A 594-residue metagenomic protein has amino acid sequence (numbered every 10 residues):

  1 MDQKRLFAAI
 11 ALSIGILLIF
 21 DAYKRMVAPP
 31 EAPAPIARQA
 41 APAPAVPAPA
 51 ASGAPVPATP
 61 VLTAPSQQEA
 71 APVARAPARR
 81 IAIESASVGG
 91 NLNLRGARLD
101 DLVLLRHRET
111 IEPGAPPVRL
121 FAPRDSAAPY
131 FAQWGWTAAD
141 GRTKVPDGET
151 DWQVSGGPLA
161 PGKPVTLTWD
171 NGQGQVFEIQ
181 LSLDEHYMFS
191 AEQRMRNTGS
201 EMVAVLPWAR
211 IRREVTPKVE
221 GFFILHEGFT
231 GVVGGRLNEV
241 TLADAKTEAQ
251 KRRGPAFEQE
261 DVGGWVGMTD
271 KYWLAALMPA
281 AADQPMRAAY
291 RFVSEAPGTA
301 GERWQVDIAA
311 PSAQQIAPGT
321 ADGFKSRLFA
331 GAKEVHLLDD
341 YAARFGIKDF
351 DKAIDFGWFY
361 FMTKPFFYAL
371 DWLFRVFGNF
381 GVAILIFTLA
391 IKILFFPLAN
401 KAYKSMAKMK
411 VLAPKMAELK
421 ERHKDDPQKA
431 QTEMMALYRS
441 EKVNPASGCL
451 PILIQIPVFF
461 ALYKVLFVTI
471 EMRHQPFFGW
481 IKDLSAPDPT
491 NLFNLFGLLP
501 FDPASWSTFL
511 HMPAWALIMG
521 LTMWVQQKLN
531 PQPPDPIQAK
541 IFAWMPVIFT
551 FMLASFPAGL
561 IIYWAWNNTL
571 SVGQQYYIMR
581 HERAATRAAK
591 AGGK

Functional and structural regions predicted by a protein language model:
M1-K4, A37-A40, V154-P158, D170: Aromatic/His-enriched, Gly/Pro-containing loop or helix-boundary segments that lie immediately adjacent to catalytic
M1-R38, L92, Q193, P207-H226 (+2 more regions): Helix-loop-helix
Q3-K4, L62-P65, E69-V73, R79 (+9 more regions): Mixed-charge, polar/low-complexity N-terminal
R25-F121, G593-K594: Juxtamembrane extramembrane loops of integral membrane proteins
A43, W136, W152-Q153, W273 (+3 more regions): Generic hydrophobic, helix-prone segments enriched in Leu/Val/Ile
A71-P77, I83, Q175, G573 (+2 more regions): Generic low-polarity alpha-helical segments
R80, E84-F350: Soluble non-transmembrane domains of integral membrane proteins
